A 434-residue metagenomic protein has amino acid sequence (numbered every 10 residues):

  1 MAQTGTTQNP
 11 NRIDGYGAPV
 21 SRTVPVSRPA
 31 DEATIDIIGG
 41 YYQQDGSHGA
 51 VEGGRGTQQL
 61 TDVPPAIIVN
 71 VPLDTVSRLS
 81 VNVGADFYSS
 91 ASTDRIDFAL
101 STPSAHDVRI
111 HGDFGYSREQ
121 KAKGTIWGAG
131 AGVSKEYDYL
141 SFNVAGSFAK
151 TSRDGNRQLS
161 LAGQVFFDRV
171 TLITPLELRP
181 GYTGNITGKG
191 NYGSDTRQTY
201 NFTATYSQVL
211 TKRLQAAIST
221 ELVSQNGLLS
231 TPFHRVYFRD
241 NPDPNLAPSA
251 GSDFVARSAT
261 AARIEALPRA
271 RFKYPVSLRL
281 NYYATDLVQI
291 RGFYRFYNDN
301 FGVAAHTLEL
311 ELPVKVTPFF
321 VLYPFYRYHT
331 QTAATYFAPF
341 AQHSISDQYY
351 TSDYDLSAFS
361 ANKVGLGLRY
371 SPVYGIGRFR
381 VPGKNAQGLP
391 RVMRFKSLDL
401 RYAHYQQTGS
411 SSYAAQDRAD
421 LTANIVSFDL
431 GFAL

Functional and structural regions predicted by a protein language model:
Q3-N70, Y405-T408, D420, G431: Short glycine/proline- and aromatic-enriched beta-strand/turn motifs that initiate or cap beta-hairpins
I35-G39, V81-V83, W127-A129, L159-G163 (+6 more regions): Membrane-embedded beta-strand positions of outer-membrane beta-barrel proteins
G39-D45, A85-S89, A131-Y137, K150-S152 (+9 more regions): Transmembrane beta-strands of outer-membrane beta-barrel pores
S47-G54, N82, S92-F98, Y139-S147 (+7 more regions): Outer-membrane beta-barrel translocator domains and adjoining extracellular loop/strand segments of Gram-negative
H48-G49, G56, G84-G112, N156-R213 (+2 more regions): Outer-membrane beta-barrel translocator/channel fold
Q59-P65, H106-G112, L140-F142, T196-Y200 (+4 more regions): Residues that define the transmembrane beta-barrel architecture of outer-membrane proteins
D74-V76, K121-K123, R153-G155, T211-R213 (+5 more regions): Outer-membrane beta-barrel channels and translocator barrels
R213, L366-P372, L421-L434: Outer-membrane beta-barrel "beta-signal"
